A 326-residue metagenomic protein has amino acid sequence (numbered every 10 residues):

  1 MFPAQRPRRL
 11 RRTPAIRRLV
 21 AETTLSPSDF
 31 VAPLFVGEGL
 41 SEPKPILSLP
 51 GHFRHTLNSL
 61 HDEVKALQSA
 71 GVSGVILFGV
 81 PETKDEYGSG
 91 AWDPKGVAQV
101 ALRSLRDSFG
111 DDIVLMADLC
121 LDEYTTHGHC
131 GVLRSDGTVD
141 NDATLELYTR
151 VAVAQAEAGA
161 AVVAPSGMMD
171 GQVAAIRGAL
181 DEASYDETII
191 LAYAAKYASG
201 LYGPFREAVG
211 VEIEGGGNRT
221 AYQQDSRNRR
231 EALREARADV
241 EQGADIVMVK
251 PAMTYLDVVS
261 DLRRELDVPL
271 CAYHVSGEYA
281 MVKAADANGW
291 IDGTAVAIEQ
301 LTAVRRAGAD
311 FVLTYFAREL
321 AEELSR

Functional and structural regions predicted by a protein language model:
M1-A21: N-terminal amphipathic/basic leader segments beginning at the initiator methionine
F2, T13, S26-V31, G37-R326: Alpha/beta enzyme core
